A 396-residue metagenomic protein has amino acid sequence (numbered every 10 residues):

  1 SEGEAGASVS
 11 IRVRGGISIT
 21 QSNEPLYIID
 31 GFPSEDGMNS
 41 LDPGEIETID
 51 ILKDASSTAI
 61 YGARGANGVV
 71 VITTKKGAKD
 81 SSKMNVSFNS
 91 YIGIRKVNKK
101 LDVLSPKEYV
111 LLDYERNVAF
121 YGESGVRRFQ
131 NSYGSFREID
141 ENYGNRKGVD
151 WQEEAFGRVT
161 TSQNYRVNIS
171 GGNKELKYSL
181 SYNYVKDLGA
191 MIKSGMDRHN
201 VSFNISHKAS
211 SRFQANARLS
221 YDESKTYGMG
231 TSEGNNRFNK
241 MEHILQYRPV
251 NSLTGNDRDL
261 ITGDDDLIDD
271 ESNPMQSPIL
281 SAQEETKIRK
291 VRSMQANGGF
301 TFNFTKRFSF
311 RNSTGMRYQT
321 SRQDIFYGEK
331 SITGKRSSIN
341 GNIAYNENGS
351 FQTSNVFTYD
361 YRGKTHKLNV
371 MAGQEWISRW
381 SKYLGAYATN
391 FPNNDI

Functional and structural regions predicted by a protein language model:
S1-D30, E47-T48, T58-A78: Extracytoplasmic beta-strand/coil segments of soluble accessory domains associated with Gram-negative outer-membrane
E2, A155-T160, I169-N173: Outer-membrane beta-barrel initiation region
V13-I17, I29, K53, T74-K76 (+3 more regions): Flexible glycine-/small-residue-rich
S18-T20, S34-D36, A55-I60, G77-D80 (+3 more regions): Short beta-strands and strand-coil junctions in structured, solvent-facing domains, enriched
P43-K53: Phosphoinositide-dependent membrane-docking surfaces
T74, G171-N173, Y184, H207 (+3 more regions): Residue-level signature of outer-membrane beta-barrel architecture
K79-G148, V159, G189-S194, N200 (+2 more regions): Surface-exposed loop/interface segments of Gram-negative outer-membrane beta-barrel transport/assembly proteins
